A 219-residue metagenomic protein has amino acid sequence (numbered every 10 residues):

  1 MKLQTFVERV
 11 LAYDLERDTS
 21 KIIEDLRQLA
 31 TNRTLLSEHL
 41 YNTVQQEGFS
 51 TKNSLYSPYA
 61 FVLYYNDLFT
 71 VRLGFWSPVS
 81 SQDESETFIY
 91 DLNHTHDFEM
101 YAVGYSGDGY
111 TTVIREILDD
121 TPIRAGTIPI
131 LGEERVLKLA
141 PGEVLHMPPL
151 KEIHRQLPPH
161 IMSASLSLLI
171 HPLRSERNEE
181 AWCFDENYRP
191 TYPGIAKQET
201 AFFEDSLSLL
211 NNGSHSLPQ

Functional and structural regions predicted by a protein language model:
L3-S77: A short, N-terminal "cap"/entry segment at the start of jelly-roll beta-barrel domains of the cupin/DSBH fold
V44-Q45, L73-H96, P148-L150: Conserved short histidine dyad/triad with adjacent acidic residue
A60-F61, T87-Y101, E133-R135, I153-R155: Catalytic micro-motifs at enzyme active sites that drive phosphoryl/nucleotidyl and oxygen chemistry
F98-L118: Glycine- and acidic-residue-biased ligand/ion/polar-headgroup-sensing regions
A102, T112, H160-R177: A short hydrophobic beta-strand segment most commonly corresponding to one strand of the jelly-roll/cupin
L118-L150: Short acidic-glycine-tyrosine-enriched beta hairpin
L166, P172-S216: Charged, amphipathic alpha-helical linkers/stalks
